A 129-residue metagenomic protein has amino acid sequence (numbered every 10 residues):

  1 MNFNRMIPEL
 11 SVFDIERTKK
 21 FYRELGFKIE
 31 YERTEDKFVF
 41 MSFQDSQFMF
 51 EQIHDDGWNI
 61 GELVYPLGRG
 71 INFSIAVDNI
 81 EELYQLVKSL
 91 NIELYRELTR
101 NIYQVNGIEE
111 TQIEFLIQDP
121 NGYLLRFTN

Functional and structural regions predicted by a protein language model:
M1-I7, K28-D78, Y84-Q118, T128-N129: Vicinal oxygen chelate
E9-D14: Conserved beta-strand-loop-alpha-helix junction that forms the acyl-donor binding cleft
T18-R23, V87, G122: Conserved active-site tyrosine of GNAT-family acetyltransferases
